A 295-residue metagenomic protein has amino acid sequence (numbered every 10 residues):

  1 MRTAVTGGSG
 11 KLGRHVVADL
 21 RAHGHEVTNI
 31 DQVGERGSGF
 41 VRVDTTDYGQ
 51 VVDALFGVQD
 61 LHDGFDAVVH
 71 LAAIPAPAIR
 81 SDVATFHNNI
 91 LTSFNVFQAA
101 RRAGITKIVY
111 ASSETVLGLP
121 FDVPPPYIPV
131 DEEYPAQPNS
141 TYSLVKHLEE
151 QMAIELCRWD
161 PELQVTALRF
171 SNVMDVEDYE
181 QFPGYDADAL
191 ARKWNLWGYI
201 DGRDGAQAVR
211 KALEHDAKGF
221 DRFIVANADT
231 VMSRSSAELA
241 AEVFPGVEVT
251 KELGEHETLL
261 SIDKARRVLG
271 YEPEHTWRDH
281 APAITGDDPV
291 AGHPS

Functional and structural regions predicted by a protein language model:
T3-H23: N-terminal Rossmann NAD(P)H-binding glycine-rich loop of SDR-like oxidoreductase domains
Q32-G49: Rossmann-fold cofactor-recognition segment
T45-N88: NAD(P)H-binding glycine-rich loop region in Rossmannoid oxidoreductase-like domains and their noncatalytic homologs
H87, V123-P161: Catalytic helix-loop patch of NAD(P)-dependent Rossmann-fold dehydrogenases
N95-N139: Conserved Rossmann-fold NAD(P)-dependent oxidoreductase catalytic core, especially the SDR/UDP-sugar
R158-F182: Flexible, glycine-rich beta-alpha linker
V173-L190, N195-R222: Alpha-helical substrate-binding/gating segment
R203-S295: C-terminal substrate-binding subdomain of Rossmann-fold SDR/epimerase-dehydratase oxidoreductases
